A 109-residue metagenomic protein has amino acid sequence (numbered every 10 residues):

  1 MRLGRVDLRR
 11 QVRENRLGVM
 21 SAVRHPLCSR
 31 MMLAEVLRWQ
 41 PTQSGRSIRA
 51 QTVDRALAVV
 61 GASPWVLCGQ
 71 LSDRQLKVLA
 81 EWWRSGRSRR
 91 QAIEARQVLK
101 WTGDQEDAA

Functional and structural regions predicted by a protein language model:
M1-Q43: Long, highly charged, low-complexity intrinsically disordered interaction regions that mediate electrostatic DNA/RNA
R16-S21, T52, A95-L99: Intrinsic structural disorder
S29-L33, V53-A95: Accessory alpha-helical DNA-binding modules that contact the DNA backbone or grooves
R38, E81-W82, K100: Residues in intrinsically disordered, low-complexity segments of regulatory proteins
R38-V60: Helix-hairpin-helix
P41, R84-S85, G103: Intrinsic disorder/low-complexity segments enriched in polar/charged and small flexible residues
S88-A109: A basic, often C-terminal nucleic-acid-binding module that engages the phosphate backbone, implemented in DNA
